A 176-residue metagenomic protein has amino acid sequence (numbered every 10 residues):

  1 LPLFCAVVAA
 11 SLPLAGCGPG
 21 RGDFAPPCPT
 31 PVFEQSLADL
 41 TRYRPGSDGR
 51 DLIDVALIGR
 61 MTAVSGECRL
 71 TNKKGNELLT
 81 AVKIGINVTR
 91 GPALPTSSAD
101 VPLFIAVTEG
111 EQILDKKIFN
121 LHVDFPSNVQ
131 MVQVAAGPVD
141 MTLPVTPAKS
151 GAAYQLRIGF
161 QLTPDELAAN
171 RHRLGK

Functional and structural regions predicted by a protein language model:
L1-C5: Bacterial N-terminal signal peptides that target proteins for export
L12-G16: C-terminal motif of bacterial Sec signal peptides marking the signal peptidase cleavage site
G18-G22: Bacterial signal peptide processing site
D23-F24, A63: N-terminal intrinsically disordered, cationic/polar leader segments that include organellar targeting peptides
F24-D48: Post-signal peptide N-terminal segment of mature Sec-exported envelope proteins
A25-P26, L114-K176: Helix-rich interaction surfaces within compact, conserved domain-sized segments that mediate assembly or partner
R50-G75: Low-complexity, acidic Ser/Thr/Pro/Gly-rich terminal tails and inter-domain linkers that flank the onset of structured
N72-K116: Mid-length scaffold segments of soluble, non-membrane domains
